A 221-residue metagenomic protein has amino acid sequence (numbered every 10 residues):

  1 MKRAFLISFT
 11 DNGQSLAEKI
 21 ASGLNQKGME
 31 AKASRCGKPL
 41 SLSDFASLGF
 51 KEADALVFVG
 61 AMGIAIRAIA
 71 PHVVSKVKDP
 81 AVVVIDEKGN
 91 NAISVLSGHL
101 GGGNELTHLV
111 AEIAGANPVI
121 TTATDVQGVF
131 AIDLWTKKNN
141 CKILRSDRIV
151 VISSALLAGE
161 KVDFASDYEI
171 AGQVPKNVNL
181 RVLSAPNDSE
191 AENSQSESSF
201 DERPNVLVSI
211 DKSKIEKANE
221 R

Functional and structural regions predicted by a protein language model:
M1-F5: Extreme N-terminal starter segment of soluble prokaryotic enzymes
I7, G13-Q26, A33-N104, L109-R221: Conserved mixed alpha/beta catalytic, RNA-binding, or beta-rich assembly cores of soluble enzyme, regulatory
